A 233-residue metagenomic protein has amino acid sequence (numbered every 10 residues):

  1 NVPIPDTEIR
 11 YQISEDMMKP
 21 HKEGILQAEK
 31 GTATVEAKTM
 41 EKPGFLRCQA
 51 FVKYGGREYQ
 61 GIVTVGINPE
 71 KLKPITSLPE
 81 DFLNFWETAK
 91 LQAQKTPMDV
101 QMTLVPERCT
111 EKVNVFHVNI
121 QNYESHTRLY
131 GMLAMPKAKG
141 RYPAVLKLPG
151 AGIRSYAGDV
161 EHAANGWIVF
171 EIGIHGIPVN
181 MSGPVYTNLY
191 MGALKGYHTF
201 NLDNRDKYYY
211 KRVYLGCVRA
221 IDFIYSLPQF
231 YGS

Functional and structural regions predicted by a protein language model:
V2-D6: A short beta-turn/strand-edge loop motif at beta-sheet boundaries
Q12-P20: Change "in extracellular beta-sheet-rich domains … of secreted and cell-surface proteins" to "in beta-sheet-rich domains
H21, I25, E80-L83, L91-G140: N-terminal cap/lid segment of alpha/beta-hydrolase-fold proteins
A28, A33-K42: Short, hydrophobic beta-strand segments
K30, G56-T76: Short beta-strand elements
P43-G55: Short, aromatic- and glycine-rich surface loops/edge beta-strands on solvent-exposed regions
G140, R154-L227: Cap/lid segment of the alpha/beta-hydrolase catalytic domain
L148-I153: Active-site glycine-rich loops that stabilize anionic/oxyanionic intermediates across multiple enzyme folds
